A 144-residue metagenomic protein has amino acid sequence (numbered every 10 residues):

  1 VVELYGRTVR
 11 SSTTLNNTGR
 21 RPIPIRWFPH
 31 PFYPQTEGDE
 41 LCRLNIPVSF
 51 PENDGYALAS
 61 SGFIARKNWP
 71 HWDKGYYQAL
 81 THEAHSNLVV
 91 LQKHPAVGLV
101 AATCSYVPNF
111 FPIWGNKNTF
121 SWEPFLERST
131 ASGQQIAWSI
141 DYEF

Functional and structural regions predicted by a protein language model:
V1, D39-C42, P124: Targeting-peptide/extracellular-domain and disordered-appendage signature
V1-P31, Q35: Acidic, contiguous internal or C-terminal segments within carbohydrate-active enzymes that form a structured patch used
E3, I25, P124-Q135: Exposed beta-sheet edge/beta-hairpin loop segments within beta-rich domains
T13, S129-F144: Short Pro-Gly-centered flexible turn/kink motifs
P22-P24, P31-A102: Active-site/ligand-binding surface loops and adjacent short beta/alpha elements that line catalytic pockets across
Y106-T119: Short, basic/aromatic beta-hairpin or loop at an interaction surface
F120-W122, S139: Compact functional segments
